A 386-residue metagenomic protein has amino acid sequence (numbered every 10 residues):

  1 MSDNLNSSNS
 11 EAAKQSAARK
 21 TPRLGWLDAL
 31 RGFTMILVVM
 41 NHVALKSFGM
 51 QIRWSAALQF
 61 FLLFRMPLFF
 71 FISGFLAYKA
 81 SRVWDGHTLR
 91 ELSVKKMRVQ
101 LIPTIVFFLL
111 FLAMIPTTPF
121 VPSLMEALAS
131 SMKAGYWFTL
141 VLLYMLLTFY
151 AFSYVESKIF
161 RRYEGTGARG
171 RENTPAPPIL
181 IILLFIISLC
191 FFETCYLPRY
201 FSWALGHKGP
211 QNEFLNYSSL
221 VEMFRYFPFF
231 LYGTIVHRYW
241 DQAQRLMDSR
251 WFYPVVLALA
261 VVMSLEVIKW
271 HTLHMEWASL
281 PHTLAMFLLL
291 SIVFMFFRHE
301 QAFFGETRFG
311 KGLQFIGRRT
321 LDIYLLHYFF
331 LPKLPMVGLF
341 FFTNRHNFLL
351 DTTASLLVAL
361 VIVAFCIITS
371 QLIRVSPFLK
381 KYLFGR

Functional and structural regions predicted by a protein language model:
S2-R386: Alpha-helical transmembrane segments and their immediate juxtamembrane cytosolic regions
